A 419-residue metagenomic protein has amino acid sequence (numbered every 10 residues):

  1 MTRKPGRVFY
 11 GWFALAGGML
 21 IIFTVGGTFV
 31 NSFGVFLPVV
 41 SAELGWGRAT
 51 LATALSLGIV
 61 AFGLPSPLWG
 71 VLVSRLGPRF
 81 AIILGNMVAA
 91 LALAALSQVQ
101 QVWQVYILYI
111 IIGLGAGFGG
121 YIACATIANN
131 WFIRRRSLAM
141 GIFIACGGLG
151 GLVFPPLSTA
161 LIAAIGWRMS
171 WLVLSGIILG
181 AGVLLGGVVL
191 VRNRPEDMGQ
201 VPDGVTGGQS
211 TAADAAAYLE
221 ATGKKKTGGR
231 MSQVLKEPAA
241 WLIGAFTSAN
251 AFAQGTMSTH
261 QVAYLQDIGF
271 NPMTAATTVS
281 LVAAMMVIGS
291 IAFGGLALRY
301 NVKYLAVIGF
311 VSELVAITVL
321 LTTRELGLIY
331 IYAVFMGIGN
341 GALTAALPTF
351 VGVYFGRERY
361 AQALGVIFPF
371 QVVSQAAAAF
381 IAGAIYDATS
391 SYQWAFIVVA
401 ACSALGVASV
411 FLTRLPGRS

Functional and structural regions predicted by a protein language model:
F13-V39, L44-R48, W69, M257-V262: Extracytoplasmic
F23, A92, Q104-G119, L328-G341: Hydrophobic core of transmembrane alpha-helices in multi-pass small-molecule transporters, especially MFS/SLC-type
V30-L37, S232-S290: Extracytoplasmic gate region of multi-pass secondary transporters
P65-G77, G289-N301, Y386-D387: Helix-to-loop junctions at the C-terminal end of transmembrane segments in multipass secondary transporters
M87-Q100, S312-R324: C-terminal ends and interior cores of transmembrane alpha-helices in multi-pass membrane transporters/permeases
I110-A145, G356: Cytoplasmic helix-loop-helix junction between adjacent transmembrane helices in 12-TM secondary transporters
C146-D197: Helix-loop-helix hairpin linking two adjacent transmembrane segments in secondary transporters
S280-A292, A297-F350: C-terminal transmembrane helical hairpin of 12-TM major facilitator-type secondary transporters
